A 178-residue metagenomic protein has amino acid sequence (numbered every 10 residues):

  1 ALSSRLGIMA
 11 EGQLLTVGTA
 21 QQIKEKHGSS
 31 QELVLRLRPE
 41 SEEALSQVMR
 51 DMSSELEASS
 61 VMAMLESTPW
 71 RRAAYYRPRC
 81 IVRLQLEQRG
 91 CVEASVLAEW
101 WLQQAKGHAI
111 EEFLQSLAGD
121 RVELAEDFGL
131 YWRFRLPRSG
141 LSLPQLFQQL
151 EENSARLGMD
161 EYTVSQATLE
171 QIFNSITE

Functional and structural regions predicted by a protein language model:
A1-I8, Q21-Q22: Conserved catalytic segment of ABC-fold P-loop ATPases
S4, S29-E32: Short glycine-/polar-rich loops that comprise or flank the Walker A/P-loop and associated switch/sensor motifs
V17-G18: ABC ATPase "signature
E25: Phosphate-coordinating loops and pocket residues in cytosolic domains that bind phosphorylated ligands
E32-Q171, S175-I176: Short, charged/small-residue-rich alpha-helical element at the C-terminal edge of ABC transporter nucleotide-binding
